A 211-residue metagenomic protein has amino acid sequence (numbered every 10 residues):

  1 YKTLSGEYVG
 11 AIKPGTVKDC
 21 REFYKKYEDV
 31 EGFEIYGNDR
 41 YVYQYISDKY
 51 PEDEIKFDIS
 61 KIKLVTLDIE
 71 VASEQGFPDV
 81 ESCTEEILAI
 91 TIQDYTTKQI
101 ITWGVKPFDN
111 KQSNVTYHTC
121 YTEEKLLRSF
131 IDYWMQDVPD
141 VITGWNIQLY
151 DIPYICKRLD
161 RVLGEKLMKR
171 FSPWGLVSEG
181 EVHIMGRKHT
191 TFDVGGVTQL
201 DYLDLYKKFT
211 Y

Functional and structural regions predicted by a protein language model:
Y1-Y211: The two-metal-ion catalytic cores of nucleic-acid processing enzymes
